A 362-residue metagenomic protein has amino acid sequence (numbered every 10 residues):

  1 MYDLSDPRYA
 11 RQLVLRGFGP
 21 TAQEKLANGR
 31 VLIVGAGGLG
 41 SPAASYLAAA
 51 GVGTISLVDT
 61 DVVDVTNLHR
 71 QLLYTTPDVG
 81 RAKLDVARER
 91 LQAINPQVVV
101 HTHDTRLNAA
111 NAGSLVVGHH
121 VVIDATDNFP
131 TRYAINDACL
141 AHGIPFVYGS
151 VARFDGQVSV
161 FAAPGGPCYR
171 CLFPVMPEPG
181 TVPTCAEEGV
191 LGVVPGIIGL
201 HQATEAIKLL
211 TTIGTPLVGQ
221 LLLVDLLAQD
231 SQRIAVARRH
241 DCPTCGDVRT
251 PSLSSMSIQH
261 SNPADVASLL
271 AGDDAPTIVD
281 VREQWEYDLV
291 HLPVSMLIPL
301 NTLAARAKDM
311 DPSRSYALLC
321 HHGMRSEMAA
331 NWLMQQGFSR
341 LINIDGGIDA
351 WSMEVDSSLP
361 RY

Functional and structural regions predicted by a protein language model:
M1-L32, V65-T66, M256: N-terminal charged helix/coil linker that caps or initiates catalytic domains
Y2-S5, V31, N111-V121, T126-Q259: Glycine-rich phosphate/adenylate-binding loop
A22, A27-A48, T54-D59: Glycine-rich adenosine-cofactor-binding loop
A22, G80-R132: A structured beta-alpha segment of the ubiquitous adenosine-cofactor-binding alpha/beta core
G38-S41, Y46, V52, V62-V63 (+3 more regions): Residue-level detector of alpha-helix initiation sites
A49-T54, Q335-S339: Conserved S-adenosyl-L-methionine
L57-N95: Glycine-rich phosphate-binding loop and adjoining beta1-alpha1-beta2 segment of Rossmann-like nucleotide-binding folds
L68, E89, L226-P276, Q284-A317 (+1 more regions): Rhodanese-like catalytic fold shared by cysteine-dependent sulfurtransferases and DSP/PTP-type phosphatases
